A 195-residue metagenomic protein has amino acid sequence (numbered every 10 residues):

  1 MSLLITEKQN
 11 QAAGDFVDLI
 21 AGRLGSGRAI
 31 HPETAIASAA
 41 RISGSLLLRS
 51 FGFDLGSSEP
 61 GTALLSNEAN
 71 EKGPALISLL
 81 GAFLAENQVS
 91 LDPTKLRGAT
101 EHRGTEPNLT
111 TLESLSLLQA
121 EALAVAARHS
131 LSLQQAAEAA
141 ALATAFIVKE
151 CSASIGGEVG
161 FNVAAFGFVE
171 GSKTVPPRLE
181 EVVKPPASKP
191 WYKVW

Functional and structural regions predicted by a protein language model:
M1-W195: Solvent-exposed interaction surfaces and binding hotspots enriched for charged
